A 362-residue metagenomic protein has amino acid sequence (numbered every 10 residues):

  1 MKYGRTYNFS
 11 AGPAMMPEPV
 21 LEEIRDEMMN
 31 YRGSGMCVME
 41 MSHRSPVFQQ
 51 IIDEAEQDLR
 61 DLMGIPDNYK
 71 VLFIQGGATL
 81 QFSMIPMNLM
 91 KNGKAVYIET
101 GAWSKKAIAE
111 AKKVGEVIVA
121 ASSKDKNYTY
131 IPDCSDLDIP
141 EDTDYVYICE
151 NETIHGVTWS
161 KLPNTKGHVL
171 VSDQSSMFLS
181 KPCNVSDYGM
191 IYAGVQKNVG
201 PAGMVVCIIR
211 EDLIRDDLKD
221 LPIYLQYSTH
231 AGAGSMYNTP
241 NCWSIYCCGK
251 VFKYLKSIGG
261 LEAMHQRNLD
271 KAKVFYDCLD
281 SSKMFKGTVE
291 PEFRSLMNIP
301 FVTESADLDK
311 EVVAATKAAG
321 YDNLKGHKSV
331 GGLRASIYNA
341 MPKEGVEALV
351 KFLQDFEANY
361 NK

Functional and structural regions predicted by a protein language model:
M1, T6, A318, G331-K362: PLP-dependent enzyme catalytic core of the Aspartate aminotransferase-like
R5-E56: A glycine-/small-polar-enriched, mobile loop at the entrance of the PLP active site in fold-type I
G12, A111, S123-F178: Active-site phosphate-binding strand-loop segment of PLP-dependent enzymes
S34-Q81, N88, A102, E110: Conserved N-terminal alpha-helix of the aminotransferase class I/II PLP-enzyme fold
T79-V146: PLP-dependent aminotransferase-like
M190, V195-Y276, E290, N359-K362: Active-site C-terminal subdomain of aminotransferase-like
F285-T316: Conserved PLP-binding catalytic core of the aspartate aminotransferase-like
